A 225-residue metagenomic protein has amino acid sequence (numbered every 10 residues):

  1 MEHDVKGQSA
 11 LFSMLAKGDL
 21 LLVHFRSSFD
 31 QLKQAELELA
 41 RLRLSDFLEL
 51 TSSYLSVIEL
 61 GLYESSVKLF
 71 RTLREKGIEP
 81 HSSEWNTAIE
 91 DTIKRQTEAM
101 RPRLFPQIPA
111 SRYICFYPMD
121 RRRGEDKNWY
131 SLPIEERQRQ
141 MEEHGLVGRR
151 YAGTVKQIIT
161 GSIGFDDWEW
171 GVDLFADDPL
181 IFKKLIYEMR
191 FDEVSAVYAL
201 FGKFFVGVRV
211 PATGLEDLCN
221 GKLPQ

Functional and structural regions predicted by a protein language model:
M1-D4, A40, S131-T154, R190: Short amphipathic alpha-helical segments
M1-L37: The feature marks the first
S9-S13, I158-I163: Short, solvent-exposed loop/turn elements at beta->coil junctions and helix N-caps that rim active or binding pockets
F12, S53-K68, V206-E216: Short, conserved secondary-structure transition motifs
M14-S28, I114-M119, F165-M189: Short, well-ordered beta-strand segments in beta-rich or mixed alpha/beta enzyme and ligand-binding folds
S27-Q31, E59-L146, D177, E216-Q225: Short S/T/G/P-rich N-terminal loop/turn motif that feeds into the first structured element of a domain
F29-Y54, W85-D91, Y151, D177-V206 (+1 more regions): An amphipathic, aromatic/His-enriched active-site/gating alpha helix that lines ligand/cofactor pockets
A152-G153, I163-D167, V197-Y198: A structural signal for short secondary-structure junctions
